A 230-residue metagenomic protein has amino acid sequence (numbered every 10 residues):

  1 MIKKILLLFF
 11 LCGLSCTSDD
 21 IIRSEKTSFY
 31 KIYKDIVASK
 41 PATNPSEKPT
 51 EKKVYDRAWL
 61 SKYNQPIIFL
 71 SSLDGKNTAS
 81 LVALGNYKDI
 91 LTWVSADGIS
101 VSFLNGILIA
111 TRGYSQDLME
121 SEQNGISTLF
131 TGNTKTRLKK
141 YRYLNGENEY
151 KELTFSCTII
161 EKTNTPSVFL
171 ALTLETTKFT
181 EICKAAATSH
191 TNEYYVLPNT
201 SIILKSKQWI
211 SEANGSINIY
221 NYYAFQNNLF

Functional and structural regions predicted by a protein language model:
M1-I2, I203: Generic N-terminal leader/processing signal
I2-L8: Sec-dependent signal peptide recognition, specifically the positively charged N-region followed immediately by
F10-L11, Y30: Compositionally biased, low-structure terminal segments
G13-S15: C-terminal motif of bacterial Sec signal peptides marking the signal peptidase cleavage site
T17-S102, A110-T111, Y141-F230: Acidic, serine/threonine-rich low-complexity disordered tracts
I107-S156: Mid-length scaffold segments of soluble, non-membrane domains
